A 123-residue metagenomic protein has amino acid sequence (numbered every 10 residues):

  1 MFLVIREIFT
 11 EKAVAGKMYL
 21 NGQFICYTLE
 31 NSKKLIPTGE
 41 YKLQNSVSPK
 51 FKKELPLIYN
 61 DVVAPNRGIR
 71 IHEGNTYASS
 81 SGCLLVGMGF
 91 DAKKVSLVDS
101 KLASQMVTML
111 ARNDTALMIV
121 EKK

Functional and structural regions predicted by a protein language model:
M1-A116, E121-K123: Cell wall/extracellular polymer interaction/catalysis modules
